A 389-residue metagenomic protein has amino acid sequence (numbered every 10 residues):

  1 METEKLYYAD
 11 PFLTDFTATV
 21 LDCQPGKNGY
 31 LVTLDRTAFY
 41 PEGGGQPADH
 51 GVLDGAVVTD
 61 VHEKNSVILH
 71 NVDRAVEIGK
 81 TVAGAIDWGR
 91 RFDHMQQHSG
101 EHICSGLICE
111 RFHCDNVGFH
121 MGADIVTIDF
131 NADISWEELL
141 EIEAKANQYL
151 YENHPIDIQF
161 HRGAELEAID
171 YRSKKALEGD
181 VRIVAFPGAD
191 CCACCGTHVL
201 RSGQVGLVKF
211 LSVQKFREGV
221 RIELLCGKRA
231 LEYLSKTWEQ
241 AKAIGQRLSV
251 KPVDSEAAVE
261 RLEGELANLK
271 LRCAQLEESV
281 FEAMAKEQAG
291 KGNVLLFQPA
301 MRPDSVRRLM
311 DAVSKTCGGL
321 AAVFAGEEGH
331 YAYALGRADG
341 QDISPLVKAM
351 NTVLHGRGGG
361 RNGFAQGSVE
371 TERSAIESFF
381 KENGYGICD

Functional and structural regions predicted by a protein language model:
M1-D389: A glycine- and charged-residue-rich anion-binding loop/surface
